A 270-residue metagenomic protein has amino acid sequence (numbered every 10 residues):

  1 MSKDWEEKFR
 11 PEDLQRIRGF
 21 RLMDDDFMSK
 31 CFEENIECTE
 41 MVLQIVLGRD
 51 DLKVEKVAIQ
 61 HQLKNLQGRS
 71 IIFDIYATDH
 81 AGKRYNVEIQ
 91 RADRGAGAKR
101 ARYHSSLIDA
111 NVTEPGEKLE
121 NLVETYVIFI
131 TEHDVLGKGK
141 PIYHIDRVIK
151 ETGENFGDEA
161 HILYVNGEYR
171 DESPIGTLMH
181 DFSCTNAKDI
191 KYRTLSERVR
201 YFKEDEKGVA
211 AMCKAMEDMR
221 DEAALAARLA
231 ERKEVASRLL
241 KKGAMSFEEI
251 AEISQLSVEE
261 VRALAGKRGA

Functional and structural regions predicted by a protein language model:
M1-D158, D171: Accessory alpha/beta interaction modules
S2-R18, T78, Y85-Q90, G176-A270: Short, charged alpha-helical interaction segments and adjacent helix-coil junctions
F129-E132, N166-G167, K203: Pocket-edge structural micro-motifs
I149-D158, L163-E168, L178-T185: Low-complexity, glycine/alanine/valine/leucine- and proline-rich hydrophobic stretches
